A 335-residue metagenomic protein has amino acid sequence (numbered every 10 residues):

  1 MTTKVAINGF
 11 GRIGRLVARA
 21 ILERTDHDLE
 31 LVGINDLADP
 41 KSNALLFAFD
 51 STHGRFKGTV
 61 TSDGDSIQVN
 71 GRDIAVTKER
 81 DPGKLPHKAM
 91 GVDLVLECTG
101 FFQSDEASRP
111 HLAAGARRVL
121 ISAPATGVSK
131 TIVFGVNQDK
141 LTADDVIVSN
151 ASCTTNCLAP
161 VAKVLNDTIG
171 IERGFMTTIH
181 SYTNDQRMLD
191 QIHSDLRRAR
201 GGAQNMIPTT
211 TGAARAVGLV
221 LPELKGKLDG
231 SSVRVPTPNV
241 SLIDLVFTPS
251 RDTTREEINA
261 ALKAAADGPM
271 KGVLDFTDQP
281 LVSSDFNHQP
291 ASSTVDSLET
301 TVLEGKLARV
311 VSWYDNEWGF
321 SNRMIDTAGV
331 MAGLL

Functional and structural regions predicted by a protein language model:
M1-A199, D326, L334-L335: N-terminal Rossmann-like NAD(P) cofactor-binding subdomain of oxidoreductases, focused on the glycine-rich
G14, A18, R109, A159-N166 (+8 more regions): Predominant activation on well-ordered alpha-helical scaffold segments within soluble catalytic domains
I21, T25, L165-I169, R173 (+8 more regions): Structural signal for hydrophobic packing residues in well-ordered secondary-structure cores of soluble enzyme domains
L37-D39, A125-T126, S152-T154, T178-D185 (+5 more regions): Glycine-rich beta-alpha junction loops
K140-T142, R198, V235-S241, V302-G305: Short, flexible turn/loop "capping" segments at secondary-structure junctions
D144-D145, G201-A203, V240-D244, L307-R309: Short, solvent-exposed beta-strand edge segments and adjacent coil->beta transition regions
D167, I171-P238: Acidic, glycine-rich segments within the central catalytic cores of soluble metabolic enzymes that bind/position
G230, L242, V246-L335: C-terminal active-site/capping subdomain that shapes the small-molecule cofactor and substrate pocket of enzyme
